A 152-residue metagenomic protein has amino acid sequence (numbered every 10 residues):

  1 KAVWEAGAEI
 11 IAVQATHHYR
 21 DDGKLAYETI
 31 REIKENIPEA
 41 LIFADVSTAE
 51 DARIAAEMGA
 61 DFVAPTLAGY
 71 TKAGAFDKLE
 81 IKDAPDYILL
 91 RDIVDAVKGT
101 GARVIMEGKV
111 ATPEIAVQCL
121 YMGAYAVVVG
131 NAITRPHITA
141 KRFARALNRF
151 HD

Functional and structural regions predicted by a protein language model:
K1-G23, L41: Active-site beta->alpha loop and helix N-cap motifs at the rims of alpha/beta catalytic domains
K1-V3, S47-D61, R103-M106, V110-V127: Catalytic cores of alpha/beta
I11-V13, F43, A64, V128: Conserved beta-strand positions in the central sheet of alpha/beta enzyme cores
A15, V46, L67-A68, G108-K109 (+1 more regions): Short secondary-structure boundary segments
A15-N36, A49-I54, T71-A96, P113-E114 (+1 more regions): Active-site-adjacent beta->alpha loops and helix N-cap segments on the catalytic face of soluble alpha/beta enzymes
K34-A44, A96-E107: Short beta-strand/loop segments at the ligand-binding rim of alpha/beta enzyme cores
D61-G69: Non-cysteine beta-strand/loop elements that form the S-adenosyl-L-methionine
K109-D152: Long hydrophobic alpha-helical segments typical of transmembrane helices together with their membrane-interfacial
